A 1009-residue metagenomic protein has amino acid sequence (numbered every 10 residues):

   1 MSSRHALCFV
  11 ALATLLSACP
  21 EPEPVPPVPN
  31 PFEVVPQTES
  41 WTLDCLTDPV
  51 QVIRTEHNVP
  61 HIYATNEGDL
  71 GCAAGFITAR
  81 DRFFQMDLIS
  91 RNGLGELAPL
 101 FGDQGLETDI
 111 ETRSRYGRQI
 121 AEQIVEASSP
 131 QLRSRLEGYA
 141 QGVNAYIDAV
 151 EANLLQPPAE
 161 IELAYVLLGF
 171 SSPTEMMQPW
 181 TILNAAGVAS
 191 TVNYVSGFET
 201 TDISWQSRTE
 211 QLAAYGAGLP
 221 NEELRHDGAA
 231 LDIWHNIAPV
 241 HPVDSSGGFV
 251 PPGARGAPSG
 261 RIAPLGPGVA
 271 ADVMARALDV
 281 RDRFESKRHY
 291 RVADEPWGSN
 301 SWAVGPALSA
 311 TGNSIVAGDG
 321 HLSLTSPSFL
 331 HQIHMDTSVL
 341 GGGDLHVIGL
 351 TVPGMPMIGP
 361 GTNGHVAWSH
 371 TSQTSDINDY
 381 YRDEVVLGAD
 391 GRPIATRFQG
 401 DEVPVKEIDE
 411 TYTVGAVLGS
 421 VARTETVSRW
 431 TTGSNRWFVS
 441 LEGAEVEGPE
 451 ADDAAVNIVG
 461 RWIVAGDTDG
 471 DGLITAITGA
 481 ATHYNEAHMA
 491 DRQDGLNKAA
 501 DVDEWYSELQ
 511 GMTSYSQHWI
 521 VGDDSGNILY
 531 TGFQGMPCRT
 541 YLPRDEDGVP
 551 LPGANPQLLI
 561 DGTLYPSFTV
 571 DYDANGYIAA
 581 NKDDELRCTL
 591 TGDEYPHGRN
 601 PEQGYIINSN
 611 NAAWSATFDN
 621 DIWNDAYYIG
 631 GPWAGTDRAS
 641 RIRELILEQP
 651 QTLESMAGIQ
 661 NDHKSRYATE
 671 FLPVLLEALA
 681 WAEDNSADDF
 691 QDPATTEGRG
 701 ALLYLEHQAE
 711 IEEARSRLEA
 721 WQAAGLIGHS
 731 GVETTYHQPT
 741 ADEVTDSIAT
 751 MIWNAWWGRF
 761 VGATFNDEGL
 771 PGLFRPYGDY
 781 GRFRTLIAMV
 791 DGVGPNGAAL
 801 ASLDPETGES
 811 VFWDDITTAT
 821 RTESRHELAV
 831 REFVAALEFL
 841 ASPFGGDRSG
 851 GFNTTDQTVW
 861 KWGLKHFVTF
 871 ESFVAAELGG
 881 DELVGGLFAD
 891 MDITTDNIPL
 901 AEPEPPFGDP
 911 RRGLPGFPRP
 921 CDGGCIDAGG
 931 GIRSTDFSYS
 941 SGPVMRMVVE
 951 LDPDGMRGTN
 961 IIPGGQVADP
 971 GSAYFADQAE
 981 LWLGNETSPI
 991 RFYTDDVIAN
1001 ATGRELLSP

Functional and structural regions predicted by a protein language model:
M1-C8: Bacterial N-terminal signal peptides that target proteins for export
L15-A18: C-terminal motif of bacterial Sec signal peptides marking the signal peptidase cleavage site
P22, P26-I315, G320-S323, T337-S338: Substrate-recognition/specificity elements adjacent to catalytic centers across diverse enzyme folds
L70-A74, R118-L136, T478-A480, A490-L496 (+3 more regions): Second-shell loop/turn segments in exported
A98, R113, Q123, N153-L163 (+17 more regions): Surface-exposed intrinsically disordered loops and tails
T337-P353, M357, G361-V366, H370-S567: Glycine- and hydrophobic-rich flexible loops that cap the catalytic core of alpha/beta enzyme folds
N378, G511-Q649, H707, G725 (+8 more regions): Hydrophobic alpha-helical segments
F618-P693, E697, T807-P1009: Terminal end segments
